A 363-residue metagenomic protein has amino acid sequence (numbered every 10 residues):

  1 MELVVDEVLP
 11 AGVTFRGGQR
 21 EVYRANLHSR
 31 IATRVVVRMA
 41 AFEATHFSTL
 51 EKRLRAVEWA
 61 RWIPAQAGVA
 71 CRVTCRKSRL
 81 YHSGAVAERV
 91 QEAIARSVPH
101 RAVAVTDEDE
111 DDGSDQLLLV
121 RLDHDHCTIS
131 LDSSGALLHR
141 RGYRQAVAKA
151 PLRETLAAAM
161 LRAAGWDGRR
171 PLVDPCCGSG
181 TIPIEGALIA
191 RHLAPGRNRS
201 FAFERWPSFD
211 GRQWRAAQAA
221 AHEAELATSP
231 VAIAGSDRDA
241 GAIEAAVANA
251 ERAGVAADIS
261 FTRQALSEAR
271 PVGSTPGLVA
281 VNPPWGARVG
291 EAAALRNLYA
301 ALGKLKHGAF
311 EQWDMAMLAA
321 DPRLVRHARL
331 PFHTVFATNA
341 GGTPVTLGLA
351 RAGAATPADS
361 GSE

Functional and structural regions predicted by a protein language model:
M1-Q116, E363: Non-catalytic nucleic-acid substrate-recognition regions in nucleic-acid-modifying enzymes
M1-R34, V73-G84, R121-V173, I184 (+1 more regions): S-adenosyl-L-methionine
T14, L119, V345-L349: Conserved hydrophobic/aromatic beta-strand scaffold that supports enzyme active sites
A65-G68, R169, S229-P230, P276: Phosphate-coordination loops involved in phosphoryl transfer and adenosine-cofactor binding
V73-C75, D237, A319: Short beta-strand/turn micro-motifs composed of small residues that flank or help shape donor/cofactor-binding pockets
L152-R270, A287-R288, A292-A294: Conserved S-adenosyl-L-methionine
Q264-E363: C-terminal catalytic and target-recognition region of SAM-dependent MTase-like enzymes, primarily methyltransferases
